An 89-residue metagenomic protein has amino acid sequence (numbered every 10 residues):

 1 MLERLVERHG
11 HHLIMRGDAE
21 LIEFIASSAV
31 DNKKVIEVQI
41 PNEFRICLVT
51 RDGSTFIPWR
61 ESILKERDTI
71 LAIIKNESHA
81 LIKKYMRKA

Functional and structural regions predicted by a protein language model:
M1-V30: Flexible, Lys/Arg-rich cytosolic regulatory linkers and terminal tails that connect or flank
A26-A89: Cytosolic Rossmann-like ligand/nucleotide-binding regulatory domains
